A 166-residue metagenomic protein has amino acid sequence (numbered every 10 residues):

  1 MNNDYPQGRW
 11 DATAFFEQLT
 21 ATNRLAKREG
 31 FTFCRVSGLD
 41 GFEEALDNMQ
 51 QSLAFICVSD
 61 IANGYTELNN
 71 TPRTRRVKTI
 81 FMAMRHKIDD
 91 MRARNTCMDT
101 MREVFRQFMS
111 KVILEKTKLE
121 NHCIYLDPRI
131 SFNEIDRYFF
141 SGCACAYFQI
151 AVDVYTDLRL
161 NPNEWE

Functional and structural regions predicted by a protein language model:
M1-N70, N163-E166: Small/polar-rich, solvent-exposed N-terminal microdomains that initiate assembly or binding
M1-T13, N69-R75, A83-K111: Extracellular/virion structural assembly segments
T20, R24-E29, Q51-L53, M98-D153: Acidic-leaning, charged glycine-interspersed low-complexity segments
F33-R35, C57, F81, R85 (+2 more regions): Residue-level signal for well-ordered alpha-helical segments
G64-N70, I130-F140, N161: Catalytic micro-motifs at enzyme active sites that drive phosphoryl/nucleotidyl and oxygen chemistry
P72-K87, G142-T156: Oligomerization/assembly interface segments of phage tail-like spikes and tubes
T156-L158, E166: Mixed-charge, glycine-accented linear interaction segment located at domain edges/termini
